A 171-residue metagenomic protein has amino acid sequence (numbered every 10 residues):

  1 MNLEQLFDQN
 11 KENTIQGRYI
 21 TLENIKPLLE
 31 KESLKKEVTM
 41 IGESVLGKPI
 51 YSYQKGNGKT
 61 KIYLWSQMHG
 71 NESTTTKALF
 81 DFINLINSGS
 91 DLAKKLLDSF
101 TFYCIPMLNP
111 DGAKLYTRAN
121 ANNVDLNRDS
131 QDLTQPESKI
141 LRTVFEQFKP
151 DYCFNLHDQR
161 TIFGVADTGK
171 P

Functional and structural regions predicted by a protein language model:
M1-I50: Short glycine- and acidic-rich boundary segments immediately preceding or forming the N-terminal edge of structured
E12-R18, M68-H69, N127-Q131: Second-shell loop/turn segments in exported
E43, Y63-W65: Residue-level signal for helical boundary/lining positions with a hydrophobic bias
E43-L46, N57, G70: Short active-site-proximal "capping" loops at secondary-structure junctions
G47, Q67, C104: Conserved hydrophobic/aromatic pocket- or pore-lining residues that grip, position, or stack substrates in active sites
Y51-K59, Q67: Short beta-strand-to-loop junctions in surface cap/lid or active-site-entrance loops
K59-K61, S73-P171: Active-site/substrate-binding loop(s) of hydrolase catalytic cores
